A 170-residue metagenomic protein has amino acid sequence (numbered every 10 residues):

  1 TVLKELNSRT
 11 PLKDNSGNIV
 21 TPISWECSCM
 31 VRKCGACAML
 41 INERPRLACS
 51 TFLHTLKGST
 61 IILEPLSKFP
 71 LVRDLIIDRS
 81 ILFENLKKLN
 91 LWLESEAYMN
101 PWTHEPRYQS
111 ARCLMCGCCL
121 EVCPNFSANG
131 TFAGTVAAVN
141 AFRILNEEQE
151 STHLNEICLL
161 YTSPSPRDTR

Functional and structural regions predicted by a protein language model:
T1-L160: Signature of N-terminal electron-transfer/Fe-S-associated modules in redox systems
Y161-R170: Single conserved hydrophobic/aromatic residue that forms the stacking wall/gate of nucleotide- or nucleobase-binding
